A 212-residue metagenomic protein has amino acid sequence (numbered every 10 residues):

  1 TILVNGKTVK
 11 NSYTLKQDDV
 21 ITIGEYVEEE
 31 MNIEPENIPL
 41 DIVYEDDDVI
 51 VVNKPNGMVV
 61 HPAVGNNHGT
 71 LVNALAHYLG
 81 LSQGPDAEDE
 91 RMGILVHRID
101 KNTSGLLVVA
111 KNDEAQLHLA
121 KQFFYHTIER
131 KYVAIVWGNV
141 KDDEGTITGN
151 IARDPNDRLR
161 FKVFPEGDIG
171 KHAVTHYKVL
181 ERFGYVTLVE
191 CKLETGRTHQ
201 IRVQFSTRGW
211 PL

Functional and structural regions predicted by a protein language model:
T1-P155, K171: RNA pseudouridine synthases
V49-I50, L159, T187: Hydrophobic residues embedded in beta-strands of well-ordered beta-sheets
N67-L75, D113, F124, R153 (+1 more regions): Pseudouridine synthase
L119, T146-N150, K162, V189-C191 (+1 more regions): Beta-strand scaffold of nucleotide-dependent catalytic cores
L159-D168: Short aromatic-glycine motifs in intrinsically disordered, low-complexity regions
Y177: Long C-terminal interaction/binding lobes of large macromolecular proteins
